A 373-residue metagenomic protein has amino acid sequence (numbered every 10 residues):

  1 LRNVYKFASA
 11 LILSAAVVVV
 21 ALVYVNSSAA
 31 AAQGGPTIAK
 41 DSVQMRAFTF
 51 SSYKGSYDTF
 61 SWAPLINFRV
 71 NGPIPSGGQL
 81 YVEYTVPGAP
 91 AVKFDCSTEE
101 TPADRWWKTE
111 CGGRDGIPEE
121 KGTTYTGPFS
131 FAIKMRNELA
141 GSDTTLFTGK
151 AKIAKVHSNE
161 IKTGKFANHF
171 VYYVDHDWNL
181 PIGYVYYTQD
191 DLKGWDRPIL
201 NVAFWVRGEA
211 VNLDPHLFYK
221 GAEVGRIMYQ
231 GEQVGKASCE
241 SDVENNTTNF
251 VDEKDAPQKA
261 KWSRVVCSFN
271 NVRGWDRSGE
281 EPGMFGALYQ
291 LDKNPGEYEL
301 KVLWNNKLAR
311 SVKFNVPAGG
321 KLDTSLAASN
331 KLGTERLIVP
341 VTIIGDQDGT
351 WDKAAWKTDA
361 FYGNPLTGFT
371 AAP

Functional and structural regions predicted by a protein language model:
R2-I12: Bacterial N-terminal signal peptides that target proteins for export
K6, A16-V18, S27: Intrinsic disorder/low-complexity segments in short proteins, especially the signal peptide and propeptide regions
L11-A21: Bacterial N-terminal signal peptides
L22-A32: Signal peptide processing junction and immediate N-terminal pro/mature segment of secreted/exported proteins
A32-T145, Y172-V302, R310-V312, A318 (+3 more regions): Contiguous segments within soluble domain cores/interaction surfaces
K152-N159, P317-D323: Extracellular interdomain linker/stem segments of modular secreted and single-pass surface proteins
V156-V171: Disulfide-bonded cysteine-rich modules in secreted/extracellular proteins, activating on the conserved Cys frameworks
